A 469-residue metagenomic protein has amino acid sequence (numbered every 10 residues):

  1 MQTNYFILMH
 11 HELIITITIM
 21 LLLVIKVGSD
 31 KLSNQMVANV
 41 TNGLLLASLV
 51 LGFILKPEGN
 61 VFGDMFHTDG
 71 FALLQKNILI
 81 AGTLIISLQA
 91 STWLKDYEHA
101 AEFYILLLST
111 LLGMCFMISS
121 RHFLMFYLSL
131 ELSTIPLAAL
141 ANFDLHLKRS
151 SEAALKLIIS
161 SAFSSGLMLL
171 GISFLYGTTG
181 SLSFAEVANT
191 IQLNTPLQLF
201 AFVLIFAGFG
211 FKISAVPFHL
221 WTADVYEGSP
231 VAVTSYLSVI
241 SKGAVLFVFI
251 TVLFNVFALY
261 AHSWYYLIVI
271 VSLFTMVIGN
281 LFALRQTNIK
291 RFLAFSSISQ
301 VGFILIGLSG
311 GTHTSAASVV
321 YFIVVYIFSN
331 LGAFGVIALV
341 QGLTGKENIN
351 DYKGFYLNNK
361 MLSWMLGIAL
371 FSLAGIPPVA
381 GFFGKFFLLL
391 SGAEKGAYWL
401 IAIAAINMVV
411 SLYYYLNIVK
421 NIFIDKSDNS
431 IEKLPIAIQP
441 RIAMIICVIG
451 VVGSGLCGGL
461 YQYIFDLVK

Functional and structural regions predicted by a protein language model:
M1-K469: Alpha-helical transmembrane segments of multi-pass membrane proteins predominantly involved in bioenergetics
